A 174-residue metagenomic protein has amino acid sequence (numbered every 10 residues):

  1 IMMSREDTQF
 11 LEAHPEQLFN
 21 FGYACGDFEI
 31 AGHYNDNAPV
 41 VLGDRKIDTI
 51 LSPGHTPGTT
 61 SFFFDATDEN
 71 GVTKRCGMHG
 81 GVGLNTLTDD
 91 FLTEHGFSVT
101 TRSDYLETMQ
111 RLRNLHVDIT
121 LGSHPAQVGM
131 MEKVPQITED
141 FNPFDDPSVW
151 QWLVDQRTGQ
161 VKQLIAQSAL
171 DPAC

Functional and structural regions predicted by a protein language model:
I1, Y23-G26, T56, F63 (+3 more regions): Short, surface-exposed linear patches
I1-P39, E139, F144-V149, L153-R157: Active-site HxH/HxHxD metal-binding segment of metal-dependent hydrolases
M2, G77-H79, T120-L121: Structural detector of well-ordered beta-strand residues that form the stable sheet scaffold of enzyme domains
M3-E16, V41, N70-K74, V82 (+2 more regions): Binuclear metal-dependent hydrolase catalytic cores
S4, H55, T59, H124-A126: Histidine-centered divalent metal-coordination motifs
H14, D65, K133-V134: Residue-level signal for well-ordered alpha-helical positions
D27-L87, E107, N114: Catalytic core of the metallo-beta-lactamase
T73, L84-C174: Accessory terminal helices/loops
